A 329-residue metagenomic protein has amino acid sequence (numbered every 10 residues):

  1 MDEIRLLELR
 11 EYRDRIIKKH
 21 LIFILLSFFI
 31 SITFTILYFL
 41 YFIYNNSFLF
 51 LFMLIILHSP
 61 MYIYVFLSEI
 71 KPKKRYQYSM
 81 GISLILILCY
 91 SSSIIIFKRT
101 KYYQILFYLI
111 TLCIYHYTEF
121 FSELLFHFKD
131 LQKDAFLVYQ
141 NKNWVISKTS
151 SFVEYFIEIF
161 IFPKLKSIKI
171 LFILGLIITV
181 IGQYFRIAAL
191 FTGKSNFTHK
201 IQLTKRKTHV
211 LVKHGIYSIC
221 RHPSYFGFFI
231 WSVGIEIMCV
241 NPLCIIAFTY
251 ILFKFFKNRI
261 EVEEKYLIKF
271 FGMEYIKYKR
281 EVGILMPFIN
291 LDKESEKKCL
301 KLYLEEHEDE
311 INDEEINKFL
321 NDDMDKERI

Functional and structural regions predicted by a protein language model:
M1-K207, I235-I329: Membrane-anchoring alpha-helices and their flanking helix-loop junctions
K200-Y225: Active-site-proximal inter-transmembrane loops
L211, F228, V262: Short, conserved clusters of charged catalytic residues that mark active-site and nucleotide-handling motifs
S224, F229-S232, P242: PRPP/pyrophosphate-binding module of the type I phosphoribosyltransferase fold
